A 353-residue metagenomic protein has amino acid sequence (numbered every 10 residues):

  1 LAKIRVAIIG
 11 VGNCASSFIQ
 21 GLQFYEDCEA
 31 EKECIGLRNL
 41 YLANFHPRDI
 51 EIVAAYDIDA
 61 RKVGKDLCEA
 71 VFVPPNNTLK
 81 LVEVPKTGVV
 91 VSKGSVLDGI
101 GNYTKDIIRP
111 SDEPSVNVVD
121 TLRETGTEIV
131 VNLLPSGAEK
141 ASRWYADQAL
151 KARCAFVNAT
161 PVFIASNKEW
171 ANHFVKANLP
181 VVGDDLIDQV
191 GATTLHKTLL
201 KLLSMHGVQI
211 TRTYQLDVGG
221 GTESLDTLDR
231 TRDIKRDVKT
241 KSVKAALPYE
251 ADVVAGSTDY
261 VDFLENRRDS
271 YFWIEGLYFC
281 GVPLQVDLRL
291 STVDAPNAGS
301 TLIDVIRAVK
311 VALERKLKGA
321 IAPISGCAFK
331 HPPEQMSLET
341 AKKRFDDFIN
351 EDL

Functional and structural regions predicted by a protein language model:
L1-Y145, D233-D237, F279: N-terminal glycine-/serine-/threonine-rich beta1-alpha1-beta2 phosphate-ribose binding loop of Rossmann-like
I9, R48-E51, K62, V73-N76 (+2 more regions): Active-site-lining helix/loop region of Rossmann-like oxidoreductase modules
G10-S16, L134-K140, T160-S166, I187-T193 (+1 more regions): Gly/Ser/Thr-rich loops at beta-strand to alpha-helix junctions that form or flank small-molecule/cofactor-binding
I19-G21, K65-C68, K168-W170, L195-H196 (+1 more regions): Short acidic, glycine/serine/threonine-rich loops at helix termini
V130-N132, F156-A159, V182-D185, T213: Short catalytic-loop micro-motif centered on adjacent basic/acidic residues
S136-K151, A159-P180: Rossmann-fold NAD(P)-binding glycine/threonine-rich loop
H173-L186, G207, T211: Rossmann-fold dehydrogenase core element
S300-L353: NAD(P)-dependent Rossmann-like dehydrogenase/reductase catalytic/cofactor-binding core
